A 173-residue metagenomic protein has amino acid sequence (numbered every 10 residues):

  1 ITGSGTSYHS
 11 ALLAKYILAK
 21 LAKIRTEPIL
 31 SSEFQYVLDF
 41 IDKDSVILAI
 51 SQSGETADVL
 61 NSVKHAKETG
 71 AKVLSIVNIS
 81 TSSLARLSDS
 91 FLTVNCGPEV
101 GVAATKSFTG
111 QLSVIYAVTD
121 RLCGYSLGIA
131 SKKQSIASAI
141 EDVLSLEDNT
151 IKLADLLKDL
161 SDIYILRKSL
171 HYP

Functional and structural regions predicted by a protein language model:
I1-S138: Glycine-rich phosphate-binding loops that contact phosphosugars or nucleotide phosphates
G3-T6, K132-P173: Cofactor-pocket helix-loop regions in the catalytic cores of large enzyme subunits
